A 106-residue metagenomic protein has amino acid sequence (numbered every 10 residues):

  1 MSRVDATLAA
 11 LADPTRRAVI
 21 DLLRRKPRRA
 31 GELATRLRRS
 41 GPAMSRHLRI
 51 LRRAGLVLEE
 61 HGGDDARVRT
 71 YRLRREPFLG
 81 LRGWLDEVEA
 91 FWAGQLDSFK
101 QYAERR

Functional and structural regions predicted by a protein language model:
M1-R3, E76-R106: Amphipathic alpha-helical dimerization/coiled-coil segments that flank or bridge DNA-binding/regulatory modules
S2-A43, V68-L79: N-terminal helix-turn-helix DNA-binding core of bacterial DNA-binding proteins
R29, V57, Q101-E104: Charge-dense, helix-prone N-terminal extensions
E32, R53-R72: Beta-hairpin "wing" of winged helix-turn-helix
H47: Residues within the DNA-recognition helix of helix-turn-helix
I50: Alpha-helical DNA-recognition elements
